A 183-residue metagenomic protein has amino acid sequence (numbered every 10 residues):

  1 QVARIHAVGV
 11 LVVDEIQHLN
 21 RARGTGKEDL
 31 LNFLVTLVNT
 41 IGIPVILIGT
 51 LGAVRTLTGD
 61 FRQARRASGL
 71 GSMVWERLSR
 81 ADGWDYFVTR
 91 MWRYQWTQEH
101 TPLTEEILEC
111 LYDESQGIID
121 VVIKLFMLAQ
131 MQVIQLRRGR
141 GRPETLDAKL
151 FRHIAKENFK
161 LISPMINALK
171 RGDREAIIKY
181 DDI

Functional and structural regions predicted by a protein language model:
V2, A7-G9, H18-R23, L30-E106: The catalytic "switch" region of P-loop NTPases
D14-I16: Walker B catalytic acidic pair
T25-E28, D113: Short, solvent-exposed segments of well-ordered alpha helices
K27-L34, E144-A148: Amphipathic alpha-helical segments in well-structured domains
R77-I183: C-terminal alpha-helical "lid" subdomain
